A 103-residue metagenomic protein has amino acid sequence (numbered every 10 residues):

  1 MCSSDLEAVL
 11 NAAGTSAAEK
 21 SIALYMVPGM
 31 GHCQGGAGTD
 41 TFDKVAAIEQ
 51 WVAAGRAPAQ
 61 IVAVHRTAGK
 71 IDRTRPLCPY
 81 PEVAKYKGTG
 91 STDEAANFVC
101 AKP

Functional and structural regions predicted by a protein language model:
M1-S3: Short, small-residue-biased leader/transition segments that mark boundaries at the very start of proteins
D5-A12, W51: Generic, well-ordered alpha-helical scaffold segments in large soluble proteins
G14-P103: Alpha/beta-hydrolase-fold serine-hydrolase catalytic core, especially in secreted/extracellular enzymes
